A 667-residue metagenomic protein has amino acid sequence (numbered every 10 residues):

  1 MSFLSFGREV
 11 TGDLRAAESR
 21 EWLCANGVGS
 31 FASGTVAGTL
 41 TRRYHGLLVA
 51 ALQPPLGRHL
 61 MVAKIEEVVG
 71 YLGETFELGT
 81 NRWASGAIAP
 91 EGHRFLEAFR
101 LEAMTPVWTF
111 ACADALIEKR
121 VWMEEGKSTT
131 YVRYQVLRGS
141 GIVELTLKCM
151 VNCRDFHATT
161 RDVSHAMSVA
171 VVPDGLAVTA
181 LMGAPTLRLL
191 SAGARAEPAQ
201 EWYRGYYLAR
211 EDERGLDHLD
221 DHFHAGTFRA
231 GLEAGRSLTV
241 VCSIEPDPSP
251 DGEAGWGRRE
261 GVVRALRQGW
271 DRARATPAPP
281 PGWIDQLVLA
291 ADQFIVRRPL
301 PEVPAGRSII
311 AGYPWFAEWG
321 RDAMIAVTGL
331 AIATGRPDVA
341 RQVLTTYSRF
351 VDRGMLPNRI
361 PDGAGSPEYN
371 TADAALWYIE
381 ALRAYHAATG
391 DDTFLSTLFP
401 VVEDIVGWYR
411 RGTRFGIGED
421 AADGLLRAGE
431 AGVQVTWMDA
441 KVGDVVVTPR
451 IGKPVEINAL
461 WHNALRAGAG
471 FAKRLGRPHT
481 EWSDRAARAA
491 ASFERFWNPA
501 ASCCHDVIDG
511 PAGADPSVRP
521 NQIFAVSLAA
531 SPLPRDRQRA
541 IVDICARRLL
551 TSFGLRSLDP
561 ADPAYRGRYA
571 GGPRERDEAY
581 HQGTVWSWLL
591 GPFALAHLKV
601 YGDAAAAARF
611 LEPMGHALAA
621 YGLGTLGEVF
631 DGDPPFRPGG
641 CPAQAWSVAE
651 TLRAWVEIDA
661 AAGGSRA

Functional and structural regions predicted by a protein language model:
M1-A667: Acidic, mature catalytic/reactive cores of soluble proteins
